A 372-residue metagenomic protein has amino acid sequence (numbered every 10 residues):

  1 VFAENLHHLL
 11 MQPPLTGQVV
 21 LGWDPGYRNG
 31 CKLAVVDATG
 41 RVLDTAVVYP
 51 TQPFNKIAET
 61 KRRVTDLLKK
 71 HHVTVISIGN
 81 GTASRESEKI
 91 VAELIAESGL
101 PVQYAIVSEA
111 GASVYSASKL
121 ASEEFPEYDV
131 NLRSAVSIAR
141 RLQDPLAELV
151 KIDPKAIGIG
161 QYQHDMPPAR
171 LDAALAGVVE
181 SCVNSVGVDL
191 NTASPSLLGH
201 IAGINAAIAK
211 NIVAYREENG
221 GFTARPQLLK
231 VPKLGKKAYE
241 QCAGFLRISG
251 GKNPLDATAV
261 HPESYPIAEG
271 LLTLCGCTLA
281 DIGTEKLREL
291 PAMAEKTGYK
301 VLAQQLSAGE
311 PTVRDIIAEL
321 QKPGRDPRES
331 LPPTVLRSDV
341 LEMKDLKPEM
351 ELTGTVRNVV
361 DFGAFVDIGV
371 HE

Functional and structural regions predicted by a protein language model:
V1-V19, A38, K61-D66, K70: Extended, highly charged clamp/arch subdomains and adjacent linkers that form or line substrate-binding channels
L6-L9, R328-M350: Short boundary/loop segments of OB/S1/cold-shock single-stranded nucleic-acid-binding domains
P14-V42, L142, G235: Gly/Thr-rich phosphate-binding beta-strand-loop-beta motif of the actin/hexokinase/Hsp70
W23-Y27, G81-E86, I106-V114, K155-P168 (+3 more regions): A glycine-rich phosphate-binding loop feature that marks nucleotide/adenosyl-phosphate handling sites
V35-I57: Short glycine-rich, Thr/Ser-proximal phosphate-binding strand/loop in the N-terminal lobe of ATP-dependent enzymes
N55-S77, T82-V186: Conserved phosphate-handling catalytic cores of large alpha/beta enzymes
S185-S330, R337, F365-V370: Accessory alpha-helical DNA-binding modules that contact the DNA backbone or grooves
D345-E372: S1/OB-fold single-stranded RNA-binding interface
